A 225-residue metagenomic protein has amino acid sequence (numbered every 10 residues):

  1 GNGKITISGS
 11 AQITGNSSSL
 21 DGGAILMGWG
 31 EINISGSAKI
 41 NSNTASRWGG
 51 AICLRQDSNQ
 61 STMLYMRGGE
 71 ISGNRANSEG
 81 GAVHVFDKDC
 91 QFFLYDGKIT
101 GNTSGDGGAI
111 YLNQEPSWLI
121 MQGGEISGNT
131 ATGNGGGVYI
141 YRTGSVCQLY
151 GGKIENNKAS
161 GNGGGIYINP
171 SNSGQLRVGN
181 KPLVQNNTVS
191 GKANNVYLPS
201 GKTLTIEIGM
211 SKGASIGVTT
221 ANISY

Functional and structural regions predicted by a protein language model:
G1-S17, I25-T44, I52-R75, H84-T103 (+5 more regions): Surface-exposed loop/turn motifs in large extracellular/passenger domains
S46-R47, N77, S104-G105, A131-T132 (+1 more regions): Structural motif
S190: Catalytic core of soluble alpha/beta enzymes
